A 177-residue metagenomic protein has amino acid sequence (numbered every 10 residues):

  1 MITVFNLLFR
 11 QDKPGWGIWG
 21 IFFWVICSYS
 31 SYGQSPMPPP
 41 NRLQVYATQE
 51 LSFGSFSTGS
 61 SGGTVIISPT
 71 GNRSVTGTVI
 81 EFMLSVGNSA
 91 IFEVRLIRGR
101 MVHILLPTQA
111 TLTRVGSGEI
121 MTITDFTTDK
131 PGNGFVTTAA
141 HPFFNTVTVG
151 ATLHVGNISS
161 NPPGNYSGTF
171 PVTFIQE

Functional and structural regions predicted by a protein language model:
M1-P14: N-terminal secretory signal peptides that target proteins for export/translocation
L8, I26-S31: Intrinsic low-complexity/disordered segments
P14-G17, T148: Short, intrinsically disordered, low-complexity terminal segments
G17-S28: Bacterial N-terminal signal peptides
S28, P38-P40, I120-D125: Short, charged, low-hydrophobicity "junction" segments
Y32-L112, A139-E177: N-terminal small/polar-rich segments of proteins
L106-N133: Surface-exposed binding patches on compact interaction domains or structured appendages
